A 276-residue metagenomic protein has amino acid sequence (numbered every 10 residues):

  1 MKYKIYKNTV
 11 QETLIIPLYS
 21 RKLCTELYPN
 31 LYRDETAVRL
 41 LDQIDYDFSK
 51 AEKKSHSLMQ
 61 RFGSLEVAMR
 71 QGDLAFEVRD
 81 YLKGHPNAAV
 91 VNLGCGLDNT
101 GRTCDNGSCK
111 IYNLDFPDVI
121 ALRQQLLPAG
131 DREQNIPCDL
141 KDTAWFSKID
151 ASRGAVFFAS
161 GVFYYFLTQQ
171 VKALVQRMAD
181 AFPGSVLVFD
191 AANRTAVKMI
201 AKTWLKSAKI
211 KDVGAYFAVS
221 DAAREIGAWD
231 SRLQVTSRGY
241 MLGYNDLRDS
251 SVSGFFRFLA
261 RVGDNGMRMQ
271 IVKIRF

Functional and structural regions predicted by a protein language model:
M1-V91, C95-C138, A151-S152: Rossmann-like AdoMet
T143-R153: Short amphipathic alpha-helix with an adjacent loop that forms part of the alpha/beta core around
F157-F158: A conserved beta-strand element that flanks and buttresses the S-adenosyl-L-methionine
Y165-M178: A short, conserved alpha-helix within the catalytic core of class I
M178-R194: Conserved beta-strand signature within the Rossmann-like core of class I S-adenosyl-L-methionine
K198-V213: Short, glycine-/aromatic-enriched active-site segment of Class I SAM-dependent methyltransferases
V213-Y240: Short alpha-helix
R232-F258: Conserved catalytic loop of SAM-dependent methyltransferase domains
